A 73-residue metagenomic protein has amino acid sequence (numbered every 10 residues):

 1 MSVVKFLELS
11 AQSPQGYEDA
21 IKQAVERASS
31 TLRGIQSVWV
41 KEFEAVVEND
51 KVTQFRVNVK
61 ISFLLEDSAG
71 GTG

Functional and structural regions predicted by a protein language model:
S2-Q36: Short, well-ordered alpha-helical segments
V4, I35-V38, V52-N58: Short connector loops at helix/strand junctions that flank enzyme active sites, especially segments positioning acidic
A11-S13, E42, V59, F63-L65: Flexible glycine-/small-residue-rich
D19-I21, V47-V52: Noncatalytic linker/hinge segments flanking ATPase motor cores
V38-V47: Short, conserved loop-to-beta-strand elements that form functional interface hotspots
D50-G73: C-terminal structural segments of small proteins and small subunits
